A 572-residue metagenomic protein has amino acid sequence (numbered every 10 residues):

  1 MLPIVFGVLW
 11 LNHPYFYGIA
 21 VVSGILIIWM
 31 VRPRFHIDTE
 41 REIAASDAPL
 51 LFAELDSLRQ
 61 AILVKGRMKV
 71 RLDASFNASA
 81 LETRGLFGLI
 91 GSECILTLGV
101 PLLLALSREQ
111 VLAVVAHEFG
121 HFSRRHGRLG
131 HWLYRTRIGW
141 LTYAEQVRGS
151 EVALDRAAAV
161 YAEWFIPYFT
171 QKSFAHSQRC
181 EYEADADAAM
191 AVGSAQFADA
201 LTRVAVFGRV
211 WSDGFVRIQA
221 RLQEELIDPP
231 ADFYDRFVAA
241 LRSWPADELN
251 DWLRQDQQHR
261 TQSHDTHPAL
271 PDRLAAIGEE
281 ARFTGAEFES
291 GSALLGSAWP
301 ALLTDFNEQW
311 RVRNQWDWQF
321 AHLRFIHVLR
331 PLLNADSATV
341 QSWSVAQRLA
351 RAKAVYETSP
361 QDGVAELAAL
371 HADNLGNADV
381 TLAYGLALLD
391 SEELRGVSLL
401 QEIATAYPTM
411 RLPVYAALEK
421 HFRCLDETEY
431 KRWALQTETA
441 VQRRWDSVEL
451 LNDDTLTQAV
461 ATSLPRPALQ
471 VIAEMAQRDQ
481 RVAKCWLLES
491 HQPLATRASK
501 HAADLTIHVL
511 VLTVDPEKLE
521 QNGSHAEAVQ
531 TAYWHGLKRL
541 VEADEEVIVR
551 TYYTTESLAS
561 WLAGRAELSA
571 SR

Functional and structural regions predicted by a protein language model:
M1-G85, S92, G285, Q309-W445 (+2 more regions): Hydrophobic or amphipathic, alpha-helical segments that drive membrane association/targeting
M1-I43, D56-S57, K69-Q223, L253-R260 (+6 more regions): A Zn2+-metalloprotease active-site environment signal
A48-F52, R108, E181, P271: Amphipathic alpha-helical transducer elements in NTP-driven molecular machines
R59-L63, V192, A476-Q477: Short regulatory alpha-helical segment in sensory/regulatory domains of signaling proteins that mediates
L154, A158-I166, T170-F174, S194-L388 (+3 more regions): Cytosolic-facing loops and C-terminal tails of multi-pass membrane proteins
R432-V471: Surface-exposed beta-loop interaction hotspot
L464-W486: Phosphate-interacting basic helix/loop segments used at nucleotide- and nucleic-acid interfaces
M475-R478, L488-P493, K500-R572: C-terminal structured domains
